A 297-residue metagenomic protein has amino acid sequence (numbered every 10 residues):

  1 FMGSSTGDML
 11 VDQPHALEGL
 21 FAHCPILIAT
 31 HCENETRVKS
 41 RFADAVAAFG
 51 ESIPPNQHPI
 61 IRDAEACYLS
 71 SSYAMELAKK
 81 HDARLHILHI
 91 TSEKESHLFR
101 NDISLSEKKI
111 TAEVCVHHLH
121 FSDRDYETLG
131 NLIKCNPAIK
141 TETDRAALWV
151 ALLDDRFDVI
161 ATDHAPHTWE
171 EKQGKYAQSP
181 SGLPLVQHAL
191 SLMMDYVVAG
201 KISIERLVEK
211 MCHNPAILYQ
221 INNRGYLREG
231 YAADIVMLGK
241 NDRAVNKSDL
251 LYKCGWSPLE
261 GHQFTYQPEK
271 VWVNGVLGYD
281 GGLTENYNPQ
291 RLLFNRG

Functional and structural regions predicted by a protein language model:
F1, G7-I160: Histidine/acidic residue-rich metal-binding segments in metalloenzymes
F1-M2, H164, K240, G275: Residues that line or immediately flank small-molecule/substrate-binding pockets and catalytic motifs
N34, S92, V116, P166 (+2 more regions): Short, glycine/acidic-enriched loop or turn micro-motifs at the edges of active sites
V38, S96, H120, R124 (+4 more regions): Active-site-proximal flexible loops/turns
G50-D82, L132, L153-D154, D158-I160 (+1 more regions): His/Asp/Glu-enriched, well-ordered alpha-helical/loop segment that forms or immediately abuts the divalent-metal
A138, I204-R206, N246-Y252: Short, positively charged
K175-Q178, E229-F294: C-terminal cap of metal-dependent C-N hydrolases
G297: A cross-kingdom feature strongest in bacterial/archaeal respiratory oxidoreductases
